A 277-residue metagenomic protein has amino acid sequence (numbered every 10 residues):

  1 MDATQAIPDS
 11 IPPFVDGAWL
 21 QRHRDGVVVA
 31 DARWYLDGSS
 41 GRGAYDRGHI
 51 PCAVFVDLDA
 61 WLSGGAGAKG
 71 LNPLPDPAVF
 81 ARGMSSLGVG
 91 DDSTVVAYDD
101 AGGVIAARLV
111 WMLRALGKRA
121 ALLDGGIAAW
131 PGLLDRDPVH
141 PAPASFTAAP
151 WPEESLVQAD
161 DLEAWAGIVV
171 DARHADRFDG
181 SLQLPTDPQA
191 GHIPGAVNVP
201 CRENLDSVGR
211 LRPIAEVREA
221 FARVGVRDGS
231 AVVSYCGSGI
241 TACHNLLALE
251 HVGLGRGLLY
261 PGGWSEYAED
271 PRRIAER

Functional and structural regions predicted by a protein language model:
M1-R277: Cytosolic catalytic domains that perform sulfur/thiol-centered chemistry
